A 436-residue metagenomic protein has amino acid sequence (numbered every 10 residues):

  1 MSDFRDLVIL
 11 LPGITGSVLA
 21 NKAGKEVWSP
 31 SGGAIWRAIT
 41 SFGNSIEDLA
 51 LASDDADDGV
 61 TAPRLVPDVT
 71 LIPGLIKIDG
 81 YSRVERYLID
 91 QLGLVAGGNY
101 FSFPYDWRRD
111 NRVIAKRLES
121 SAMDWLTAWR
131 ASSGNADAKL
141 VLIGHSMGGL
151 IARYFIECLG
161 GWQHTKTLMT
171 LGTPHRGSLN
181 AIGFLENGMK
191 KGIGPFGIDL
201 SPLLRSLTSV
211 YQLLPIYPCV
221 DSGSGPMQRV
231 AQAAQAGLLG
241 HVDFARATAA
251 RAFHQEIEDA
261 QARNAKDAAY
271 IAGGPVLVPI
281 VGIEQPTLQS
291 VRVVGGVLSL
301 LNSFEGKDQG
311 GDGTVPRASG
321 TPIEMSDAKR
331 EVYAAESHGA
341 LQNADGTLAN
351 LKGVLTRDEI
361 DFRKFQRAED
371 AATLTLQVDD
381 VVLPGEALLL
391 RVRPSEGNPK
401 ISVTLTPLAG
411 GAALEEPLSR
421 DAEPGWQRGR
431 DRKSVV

Functional and structural regions predicted by a protein language model:
M1-I143, M147-R205, G313-R317, T321-S434: N-terminal non-catalytic accessory region
I9, D221, A233-A236, Q309 (+2 more regions): Compositionally biased, low-complexity repeat tracts
Q91, A128, S132, C158 (+6 more regions): Alpha-helix C-cap/termination motif
T167-T248, V278-G282: Extended catalytic-interface subdomain
A234-R367: Long, contiguous interaction/targeting segments characteristic of exported/extracellular or secretory-pathway proteins
